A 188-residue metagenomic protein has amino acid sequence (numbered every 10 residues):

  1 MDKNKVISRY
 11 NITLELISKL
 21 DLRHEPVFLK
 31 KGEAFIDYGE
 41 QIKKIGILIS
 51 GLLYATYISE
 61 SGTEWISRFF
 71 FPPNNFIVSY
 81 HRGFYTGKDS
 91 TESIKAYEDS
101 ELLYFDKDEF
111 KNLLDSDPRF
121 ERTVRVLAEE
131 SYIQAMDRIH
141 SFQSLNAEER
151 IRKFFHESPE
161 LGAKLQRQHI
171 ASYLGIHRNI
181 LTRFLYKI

Functional and structural regions predicted by a protein language model:
M1-P26, H81-R82: Cyclic nucleotide-binding regulatory module and flanking cytosolic helices
G32, K43, I47-T56, S61 (+1 more regions): Glycine- and acidic-residue-biased ligand/ion/polar-headgroup-sensing regions
F35-E40: Short phosphate-coordinating micro-motif centered on Lys-Gly-acidic
S50, D99, K107, E129 (+2 more regions): ATP/adenylate-binding site constellation spanning eukaryotic-like Ser/Thr protein kinases, ABC-transporter
T56, Y80, L113, F154 (+1 more regions): Residues that scaffold the ATP/ADP-binding catalytic core of kinase and kinase-like folds
I66-R125: Cyclic-nucleotide recognition modules
E130-H140: Short, Lys/Arg-enriched N-terminal segment that forms or immediately precedes the first helix of a structured domain
L145-I188: Phosphate-/nucleic-acid-contacting segments
